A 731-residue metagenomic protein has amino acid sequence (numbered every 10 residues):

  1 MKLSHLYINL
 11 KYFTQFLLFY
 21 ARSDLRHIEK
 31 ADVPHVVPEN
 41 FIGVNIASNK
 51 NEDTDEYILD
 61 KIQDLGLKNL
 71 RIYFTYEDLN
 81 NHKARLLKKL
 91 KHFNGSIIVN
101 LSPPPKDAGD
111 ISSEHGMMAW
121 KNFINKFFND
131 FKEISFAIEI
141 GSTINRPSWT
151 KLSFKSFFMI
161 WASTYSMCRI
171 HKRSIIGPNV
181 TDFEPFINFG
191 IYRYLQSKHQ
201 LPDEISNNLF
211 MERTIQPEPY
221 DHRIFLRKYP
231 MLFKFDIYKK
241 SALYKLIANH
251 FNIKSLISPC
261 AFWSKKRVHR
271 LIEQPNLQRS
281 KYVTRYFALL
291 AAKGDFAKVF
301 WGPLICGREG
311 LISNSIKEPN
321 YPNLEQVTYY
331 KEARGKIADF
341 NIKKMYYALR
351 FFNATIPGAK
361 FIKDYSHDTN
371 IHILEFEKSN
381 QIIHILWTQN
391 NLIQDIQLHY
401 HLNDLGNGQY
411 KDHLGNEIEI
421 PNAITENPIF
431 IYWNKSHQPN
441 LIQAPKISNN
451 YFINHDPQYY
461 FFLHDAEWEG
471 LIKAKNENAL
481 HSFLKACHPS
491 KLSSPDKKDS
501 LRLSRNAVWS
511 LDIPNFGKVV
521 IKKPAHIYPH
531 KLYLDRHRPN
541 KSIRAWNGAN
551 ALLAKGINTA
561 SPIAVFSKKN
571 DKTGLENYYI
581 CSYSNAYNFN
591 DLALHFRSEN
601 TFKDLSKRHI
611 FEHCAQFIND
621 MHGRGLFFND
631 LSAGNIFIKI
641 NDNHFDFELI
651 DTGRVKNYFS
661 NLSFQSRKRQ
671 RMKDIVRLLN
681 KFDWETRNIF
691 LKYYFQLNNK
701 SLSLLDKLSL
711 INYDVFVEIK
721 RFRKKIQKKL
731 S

Functional and structural regions predicted by a protein language model:
H5, E52, D107-K240, K266-R285 (+1 more regions): Active-site cleft segment of glycoside hydrolase catalytic domains centered on the general acid/base Glu
V37-L79, R85-K89, F93-N100, D130-E133: Catalytic domains of carbohydrate-active enzymes, especially glycoside hydrolases
P259-L349, K363-N370: Aromatic/acidic polysaccharide-binding cleft in carbohydrate-active enzymes
Y365-L405: Carbohydrate-binding surface patches
N416-P457: C-terminal beta-strand-rich structural cap/linker in extracellular carbohydrate-active enzymes
H464-G470, A474-N590, N619-R624, F628: Conserved ATP-binding subdomain of kinase catalytic cores across diverse folds
L631, I636-I638: Hydrophobic residue at the +6 position relative to the catalytic HRD Asp in the kinase catalytic loop
F645-L730: C-lobe/activation-segment region of protein kinase-like
